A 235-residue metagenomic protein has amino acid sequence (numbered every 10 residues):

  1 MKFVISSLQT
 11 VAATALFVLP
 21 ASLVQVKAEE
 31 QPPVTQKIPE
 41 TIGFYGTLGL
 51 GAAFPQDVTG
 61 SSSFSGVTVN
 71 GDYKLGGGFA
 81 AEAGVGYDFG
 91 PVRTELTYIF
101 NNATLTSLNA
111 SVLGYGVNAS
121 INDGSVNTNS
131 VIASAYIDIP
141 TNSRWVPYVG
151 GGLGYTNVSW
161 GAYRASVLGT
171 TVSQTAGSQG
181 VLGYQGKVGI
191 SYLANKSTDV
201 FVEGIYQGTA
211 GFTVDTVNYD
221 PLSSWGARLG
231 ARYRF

Functional and structural regions predicted by a protein language model:
K2-A12: Bacterial N-terminal signal peptides that target proteins for export
S22-A83, D88-F89, W160, R232-R234: Short glycine/proline- and aromatic-enriched beta-strand/turn motifs that initiate or cap beta-hairpins
E29-P32, G84-A165, S224-F235: Gram-negative (and chloroplast) outer-membrane scaffold detector with strong preference for beta-barrel transmembrane
T35, N70-K74, S120-V126, T175-S178 (+1 more regions): Outer-membrane beta-barrel domain signature
I42, G77-A81, N127-V131, W145 (+2 more regions): Residues that define the transmembrane beta-barrel architecture of outer-membrane proteins
Y45, R93, R144-V146, L193 (+1 more regions): Membrane-spanning beta-strand positions in outer-membrane beta-barrel proteins
V58-G66, T106-L113, S159-T170, F212-Y219: Outer-membrane beta-barrel translocator domains and adjoining extracellular loop/strand segments of Gram-negative
Y98, A103-L105, N109, G186 (+1 more regions): Predominantly the C-terminal beta-signal and adjacent terminal strand-loop region of outer-membrane beta-barrel
